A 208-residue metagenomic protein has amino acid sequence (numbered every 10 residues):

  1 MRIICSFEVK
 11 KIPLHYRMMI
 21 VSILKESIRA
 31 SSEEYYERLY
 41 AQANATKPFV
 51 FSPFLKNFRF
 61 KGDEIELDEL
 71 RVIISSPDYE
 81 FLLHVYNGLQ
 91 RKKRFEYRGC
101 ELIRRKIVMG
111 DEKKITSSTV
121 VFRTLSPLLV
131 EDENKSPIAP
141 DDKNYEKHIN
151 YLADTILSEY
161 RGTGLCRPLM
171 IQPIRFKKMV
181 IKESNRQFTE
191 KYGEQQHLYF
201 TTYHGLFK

Functional and structural regions predicted by a protein language model:
M1-K208: RNA-interacting cores
